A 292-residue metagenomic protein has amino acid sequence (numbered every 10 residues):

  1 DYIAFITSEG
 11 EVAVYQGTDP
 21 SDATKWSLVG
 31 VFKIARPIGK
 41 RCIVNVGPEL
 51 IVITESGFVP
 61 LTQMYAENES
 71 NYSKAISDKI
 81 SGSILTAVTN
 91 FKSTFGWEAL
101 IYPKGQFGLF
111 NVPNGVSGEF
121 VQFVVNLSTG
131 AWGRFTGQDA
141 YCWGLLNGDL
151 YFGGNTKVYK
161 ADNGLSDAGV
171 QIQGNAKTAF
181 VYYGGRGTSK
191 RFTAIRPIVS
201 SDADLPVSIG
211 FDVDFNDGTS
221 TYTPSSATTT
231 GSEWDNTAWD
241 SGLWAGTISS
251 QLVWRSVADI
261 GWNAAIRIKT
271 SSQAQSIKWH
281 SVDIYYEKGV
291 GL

Functional and structural regions predicted by a protein language model:
Y2-I3, R41: Beta-propeller and closely related beta-sheet repeat lectin domains
A4-F32: Surface-exposed extracellular loop regions of Gram-negative outer-membrane beta-barrel proteins
T7-S8, Q16, T54, F110-V112: Short, structured patches in soluble enzyme cores that scaffold and shape functional sites
I34-E49, E55-L292: Beta-sheet repeat architectures centered on beta-propellers
